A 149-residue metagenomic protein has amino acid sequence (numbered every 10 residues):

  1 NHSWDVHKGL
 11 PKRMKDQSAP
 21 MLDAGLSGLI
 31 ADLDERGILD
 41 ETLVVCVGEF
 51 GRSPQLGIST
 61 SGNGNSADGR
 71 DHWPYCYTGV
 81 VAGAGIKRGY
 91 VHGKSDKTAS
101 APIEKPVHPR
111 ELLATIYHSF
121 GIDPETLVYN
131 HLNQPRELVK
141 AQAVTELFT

Functional and structural regions predicted by a protein language model:
N1-T149: Ligand-binding pockets and gating/stacking loops
